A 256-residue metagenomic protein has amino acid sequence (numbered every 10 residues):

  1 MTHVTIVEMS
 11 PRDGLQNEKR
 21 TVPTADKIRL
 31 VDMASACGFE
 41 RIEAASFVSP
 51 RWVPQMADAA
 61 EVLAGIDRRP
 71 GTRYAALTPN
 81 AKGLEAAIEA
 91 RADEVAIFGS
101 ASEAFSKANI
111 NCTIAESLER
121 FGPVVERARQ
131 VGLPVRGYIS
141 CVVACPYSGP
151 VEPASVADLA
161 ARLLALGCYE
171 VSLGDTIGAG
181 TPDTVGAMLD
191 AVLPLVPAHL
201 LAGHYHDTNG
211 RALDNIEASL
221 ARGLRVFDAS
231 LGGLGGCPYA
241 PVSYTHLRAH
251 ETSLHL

Functional and structural regions predicted by a protein language model:
M1-K19, I97-N109, V131-Y147: N-terminal small/glycine-rich loop or linker at the start of catalytic domains across soluble metabolic enzymes
H3-I42, Q55: Conserved N-terminal beta1-alpha1 strand-loop-helix module at the mouth
P11-D26, Y74-N80, N111, V142-P153 (+1 more regions): Active-site mouth loops of central-metabolism enzymes
I28-R41, E89-I97, C145-L195, R222: Alpha/beta enzyme core
R41-V62, S100-C112, V143-P146, L173-P182 (+1 more regions): Glycine-rich, proline-tolerant flexible connector loops at the mouths of alpha/beta enzymes
S46-R68, T72-A86: N-terminal active-site wall of soluble small-molecule enzyme domains
A76-V125, Y147-V151: Active-site beta->alpha loop and helix N-cap motifs at the rims of alpha/beta catalytic domains
T245-L254: Conserved small/polar residues in nucleotide/adenosyl-binding loops
